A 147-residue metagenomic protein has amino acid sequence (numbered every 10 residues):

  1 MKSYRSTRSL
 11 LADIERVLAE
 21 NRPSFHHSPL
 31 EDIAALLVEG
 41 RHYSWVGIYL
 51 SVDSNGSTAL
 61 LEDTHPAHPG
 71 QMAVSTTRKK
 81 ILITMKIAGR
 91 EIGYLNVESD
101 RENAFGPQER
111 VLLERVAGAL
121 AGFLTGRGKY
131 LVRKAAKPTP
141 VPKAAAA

Functional and structural regions predicted by a protein language model:
M1-L60, G126-R127, K134-A147: Intrinsically disordered, low-complexity terminal regulatory regions
S24, S57-T77: Allosteric regulatory "coupling" segments in signal-transduction proteins
R78-I87: A short, aliphatic-rich beta-strand micro-motif
K80, I92-Y94: Structural motif
K86-E91, R127: Flexible loop/coil segments at beta-strand boundaries within sensory signal-transduction domains
L95-N103: Short beta-strand-to-loop transition segments that serve as allosteric relay/switch motifs in sensory/regulatory domains
F105-T125, V132: Amphipathic alpha-helical "output/dimerization" segments
